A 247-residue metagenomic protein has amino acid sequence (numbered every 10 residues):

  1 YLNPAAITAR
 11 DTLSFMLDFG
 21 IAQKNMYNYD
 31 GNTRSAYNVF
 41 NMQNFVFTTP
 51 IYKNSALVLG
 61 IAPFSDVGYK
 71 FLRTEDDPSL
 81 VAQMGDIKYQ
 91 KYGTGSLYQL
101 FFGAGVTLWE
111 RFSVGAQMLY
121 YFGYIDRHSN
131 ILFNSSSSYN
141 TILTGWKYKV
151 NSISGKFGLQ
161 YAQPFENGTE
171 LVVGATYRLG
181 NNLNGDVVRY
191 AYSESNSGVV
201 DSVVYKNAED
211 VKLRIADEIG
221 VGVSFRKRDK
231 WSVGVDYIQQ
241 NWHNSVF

Functional and structural regions predicted by a protein language model:
Y1-S65: N-terminal, post-signal peptide beta-strand-biased segments of exported outer-membrane/organellar beta-barrel and other
P50-F247: Outer-membrane beta-barrel porins/channels
